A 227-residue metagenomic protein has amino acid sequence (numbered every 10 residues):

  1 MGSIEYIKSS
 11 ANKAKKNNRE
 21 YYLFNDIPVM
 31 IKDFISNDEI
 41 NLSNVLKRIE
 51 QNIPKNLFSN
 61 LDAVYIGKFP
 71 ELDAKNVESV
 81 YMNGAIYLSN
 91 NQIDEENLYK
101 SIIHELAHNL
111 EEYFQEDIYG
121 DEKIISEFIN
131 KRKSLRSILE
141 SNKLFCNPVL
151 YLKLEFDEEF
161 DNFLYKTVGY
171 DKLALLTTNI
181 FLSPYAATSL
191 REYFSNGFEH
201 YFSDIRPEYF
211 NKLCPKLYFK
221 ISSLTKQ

Functional and structural regions predicted by a protein language model:
M1-S36, D62-P70, Y99, Y165-T178 (+2 more regions): Non-catalytic architectural context of zinc metalloproteases
K16-Y99, G120, E140-P148: Auxiliary, metal-adjacent structural segments of Zn-dependent hydrolase domains
N37-N44, Y151, E155-E158, K212: Alpha-helix boundary/N-cap detector
N41-R48, N52, I124, S134 (+2 more regions): Exposed alpha-helical structural elements
I102: A conserved beta-strand element that flanks and buttresses the S-adenosyl-L-methionine
E105-I125: Catalytic Zn2+-binding segment of zinc metalloproteases
I124-K172: Low-complexity, serine/threonine/proline-enriched polar segments
F156-Q227: Pan-zinc metallopeptidase signature
